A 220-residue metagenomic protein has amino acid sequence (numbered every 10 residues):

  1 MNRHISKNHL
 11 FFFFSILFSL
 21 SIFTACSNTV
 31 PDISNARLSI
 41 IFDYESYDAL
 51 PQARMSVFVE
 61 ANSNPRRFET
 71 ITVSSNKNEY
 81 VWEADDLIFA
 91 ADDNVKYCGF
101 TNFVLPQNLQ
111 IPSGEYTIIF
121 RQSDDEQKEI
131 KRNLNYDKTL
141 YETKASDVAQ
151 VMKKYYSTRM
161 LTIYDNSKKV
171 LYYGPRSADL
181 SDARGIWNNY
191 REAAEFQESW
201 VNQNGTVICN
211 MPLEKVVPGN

Functional and structural regions predicted by a protein language model:
N2-F13: Bacterial N-terminal signal peptides that target proteins for export
C26-L38, N133-L134: Proline/serine/threonine-rich low-complexity linkers at boundaries of modular beta-sandwich domains
Y44-E60, Y141-D165: Contiguous beta-strand segments within globular domains
N62-S74, K153-Y173: Solvent-exposed loop/turn segments flanking beta-strands in beta-repeat/beta-sandwich domains
F89-L105, Y173, S177-N188: Aromatic sugar-binding surface patches on proteins that engage polysaccharides or sugar-phosphate polymers
Q110-D124, R191-N210: Short, aromatic- and glycine-rich surface loops/edge beta-strands on solvent-exposed regions
D125-Y156, G205-N220: Short beta-strand elements
